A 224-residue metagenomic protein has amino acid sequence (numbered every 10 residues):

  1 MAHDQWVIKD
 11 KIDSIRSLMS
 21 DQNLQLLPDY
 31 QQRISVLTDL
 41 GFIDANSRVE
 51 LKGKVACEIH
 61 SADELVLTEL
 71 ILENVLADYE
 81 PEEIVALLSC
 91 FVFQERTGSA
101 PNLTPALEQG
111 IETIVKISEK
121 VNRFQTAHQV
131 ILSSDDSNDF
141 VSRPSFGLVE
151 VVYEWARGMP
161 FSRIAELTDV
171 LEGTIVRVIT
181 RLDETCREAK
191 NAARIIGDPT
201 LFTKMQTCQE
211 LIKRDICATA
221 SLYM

Functional and structural regions predicted by a protein language model:
M1-M224: Non-catalytic terminal extensions of ATP-dependent helicases
